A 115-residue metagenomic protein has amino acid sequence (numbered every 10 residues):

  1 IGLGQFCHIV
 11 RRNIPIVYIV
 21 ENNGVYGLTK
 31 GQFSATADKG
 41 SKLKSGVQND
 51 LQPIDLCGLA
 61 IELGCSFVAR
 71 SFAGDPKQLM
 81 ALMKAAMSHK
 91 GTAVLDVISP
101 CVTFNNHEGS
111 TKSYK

Functional and structural regions predicted by a protein language model:
I1-G27, Q78-A81: Thiamine diphosphate
G2-Q5, L28-F33, N105-S110: Short acidic, glycine/serine/threonine-rich loops at helix termini
P15, G24-D38, N49: Glycine-rich anion/phosphate-binding loop at the beta-strand->alpha-helix junction
P15-I19, G58, S66-A69, T92-V94: Structural motif
N23-V25, D75, I98-F104: Glycine-rich beta-alpha junction loops
S34-A86: Conserved thiamine diphosphate
A85-K115: Glycine/aspartate-rich loop-and-adjacent alpha/beta segment that forms the canonical ThDP
